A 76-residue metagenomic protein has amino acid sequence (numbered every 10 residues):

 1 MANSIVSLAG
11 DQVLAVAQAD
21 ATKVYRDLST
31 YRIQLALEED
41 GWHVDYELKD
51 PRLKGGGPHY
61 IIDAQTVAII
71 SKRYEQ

Functional and structural regions predicted by a protein language model:
M1, E75-Q76: Short, solvent-exposed mixed-charge patches
M1-R32: Short, non-transmembrane alpha-helical segments in secretory-pathway proteins
S29-I69, R73-E75: Exposed beta-strand-loop-beta-strand "reactive/processing" segments of non-cytosolic proteins
